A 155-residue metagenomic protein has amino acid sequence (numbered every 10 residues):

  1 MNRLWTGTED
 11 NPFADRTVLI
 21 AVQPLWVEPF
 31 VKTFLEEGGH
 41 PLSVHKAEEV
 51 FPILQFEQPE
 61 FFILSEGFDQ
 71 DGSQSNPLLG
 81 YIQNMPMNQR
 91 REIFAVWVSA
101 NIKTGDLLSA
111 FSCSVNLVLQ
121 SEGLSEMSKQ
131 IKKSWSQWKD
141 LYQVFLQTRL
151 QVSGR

Functional and structural regions predicted by a protein language model:
M1-T33, K133-R155: Non-catalytic signal-transmission and effector/linker regions of two-component phosphorelay proteins
I20-L25, H45, L64-F68, V98-A100: Structural motif
E37, E57, S112-V115: Short, structured coil segments at secondary-structure junctions
H45-F61: Acidic, metal-coordinating helix/loop segments flanking the phosphotransfer/catalytic sites of two-component signaling
E60-P86: Conserved phosphotransfer microenvironments
Q89-I102: A short, hydrophobic beta-strand element within the central beta-sheet of small alpha/beta folds
S99-L117: Alpha4 helix (beta4-alpha4-beta5 surface) of REC/receiver domains from two-component response regulators
G123-I131: C-terminal output helix
